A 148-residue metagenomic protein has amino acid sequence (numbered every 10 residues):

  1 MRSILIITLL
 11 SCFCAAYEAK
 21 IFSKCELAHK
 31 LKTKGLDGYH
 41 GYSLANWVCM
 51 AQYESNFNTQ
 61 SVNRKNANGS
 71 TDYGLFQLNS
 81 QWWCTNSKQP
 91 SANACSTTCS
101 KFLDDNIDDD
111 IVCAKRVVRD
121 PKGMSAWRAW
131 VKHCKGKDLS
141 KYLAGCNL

Functional and structural regions predicted by a protein language model:
M1, I7-L10, W47-M50, L75 (+3 more regions): Intrinsically disordered, low-complexity regions
R2-N58: Export/targeting segments at the very N-terminus of extracytoplasmic proteins
K30-K34, S61, P90, T97: A near-ubiquitous, low-amplitude feature marking generic local secondary-structure context
L44-Q52, F57-N79: Conserved helix-loop-beta core of C-type lectin(-like) domains
K65-L148: Catalytic and binding regions of secreted/periplasmic enzymes and modules that target cell-wall glycans
